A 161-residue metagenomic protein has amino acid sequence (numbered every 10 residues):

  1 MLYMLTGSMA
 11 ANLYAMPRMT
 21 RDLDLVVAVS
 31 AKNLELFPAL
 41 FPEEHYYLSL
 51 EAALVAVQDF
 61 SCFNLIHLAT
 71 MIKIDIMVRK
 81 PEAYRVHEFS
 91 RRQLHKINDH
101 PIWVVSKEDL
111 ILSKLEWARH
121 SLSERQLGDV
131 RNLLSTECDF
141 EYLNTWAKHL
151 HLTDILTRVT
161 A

Functional and structural regions predicted by a protein language model:
M1-A161: Compositionally biased terminal segments of proteins
